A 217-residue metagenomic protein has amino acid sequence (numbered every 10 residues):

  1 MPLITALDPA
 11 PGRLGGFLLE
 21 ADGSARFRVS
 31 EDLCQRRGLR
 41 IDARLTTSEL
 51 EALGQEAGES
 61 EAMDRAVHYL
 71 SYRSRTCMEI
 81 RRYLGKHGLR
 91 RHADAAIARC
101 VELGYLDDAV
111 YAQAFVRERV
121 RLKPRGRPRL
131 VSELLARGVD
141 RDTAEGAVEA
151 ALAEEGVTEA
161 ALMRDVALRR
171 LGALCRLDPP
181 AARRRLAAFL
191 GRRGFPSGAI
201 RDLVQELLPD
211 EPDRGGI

Functional and structural regions predicted by a protein language model:
M1-I217: An alpha-helical, amphipathic repeat domain used for nucleic-acid recognition, typified by the mTERF helical solenoid
